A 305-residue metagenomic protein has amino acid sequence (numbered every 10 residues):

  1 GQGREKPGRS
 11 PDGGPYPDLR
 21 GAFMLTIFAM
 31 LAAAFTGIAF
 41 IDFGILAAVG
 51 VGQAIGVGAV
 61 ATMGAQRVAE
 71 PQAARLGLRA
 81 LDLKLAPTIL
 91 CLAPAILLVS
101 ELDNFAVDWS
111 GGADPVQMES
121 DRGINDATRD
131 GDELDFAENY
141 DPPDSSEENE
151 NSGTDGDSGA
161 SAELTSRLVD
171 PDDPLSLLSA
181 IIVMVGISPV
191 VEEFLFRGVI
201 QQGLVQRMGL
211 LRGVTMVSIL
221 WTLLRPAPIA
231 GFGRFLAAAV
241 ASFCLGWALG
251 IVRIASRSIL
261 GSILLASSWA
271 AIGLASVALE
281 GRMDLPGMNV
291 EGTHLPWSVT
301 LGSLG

Functional and structural regions predicted by a protein language model:
G1-L19, A74-G77: Membrane-interfacial, low-structure loops and terminal tails that flank and connect transmembrane helices in multi-pass
D18-A34, P87-A95, M216: Alpha-helical transmembrane segments
L31-R67, P87, L295-L304: Alpha-helical transmembrane segments in multi-pass membrane proteins
D42-G44, P226-F235: Membrane-interface helix caps and helix-loop-helix hairpins in membrane proteins
Q72-V191, Q206, G287-N289: Juxtamembrane helix-loop-helix connectors linking adjacent transmembrane helices in multi-pass membrane enzymes
M184, G209-P226: Small-polar-interrupted transmembrane alpha-helices in polytopic inner-membrane proteins
V191-M216, I251-S258: Membrane-interface helix/loop boundary segments of multi-pass membrane proteins
S267-G305: C-terminal membrane module of polytopic membrane proteins
